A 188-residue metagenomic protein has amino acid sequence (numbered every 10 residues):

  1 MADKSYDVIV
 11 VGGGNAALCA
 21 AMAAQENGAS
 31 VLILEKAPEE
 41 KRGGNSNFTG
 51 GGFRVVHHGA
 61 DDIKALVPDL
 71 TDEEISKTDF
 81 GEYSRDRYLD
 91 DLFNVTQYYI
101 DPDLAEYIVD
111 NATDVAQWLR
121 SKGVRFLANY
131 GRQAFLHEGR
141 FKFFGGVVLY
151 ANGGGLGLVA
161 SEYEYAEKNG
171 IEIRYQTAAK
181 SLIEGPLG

Functional and structural regions predicted by a protein language model:
A2-A16, L32: Beta1/beta-strand and adjacent pyrophosphate-binding region of the FAD-binding site in flavoprotein oxidoreductases
A16-A17, L158: Catalytic-loop motifs flanking and including active-site residues across diverse enzymes
A20-A21, A116: Generic hydrophobic/aromatic pocket-lining and core-packing "Φ" positions
A24: Aromatic pocket-lining residues of Rossmann-like dinucleotide-binding sites
S30, K36-G188: Conserved N-terminal/central alpha/beta ligand/cofactor-binding core
